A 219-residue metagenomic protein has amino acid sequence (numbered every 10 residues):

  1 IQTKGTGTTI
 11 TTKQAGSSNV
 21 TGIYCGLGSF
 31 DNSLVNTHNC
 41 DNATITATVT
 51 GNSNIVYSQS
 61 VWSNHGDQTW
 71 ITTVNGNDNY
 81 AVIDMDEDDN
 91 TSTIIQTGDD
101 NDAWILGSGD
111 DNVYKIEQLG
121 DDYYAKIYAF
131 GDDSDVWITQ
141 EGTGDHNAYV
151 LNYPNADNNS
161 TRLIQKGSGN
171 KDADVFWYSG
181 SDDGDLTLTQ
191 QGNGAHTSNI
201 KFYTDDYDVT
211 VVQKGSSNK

Functional and structural regions predicted by a protein language model:
I1-K219: Low-complexity repeat regions of mature extracellularly deployed or surface/particle-associated proteins
